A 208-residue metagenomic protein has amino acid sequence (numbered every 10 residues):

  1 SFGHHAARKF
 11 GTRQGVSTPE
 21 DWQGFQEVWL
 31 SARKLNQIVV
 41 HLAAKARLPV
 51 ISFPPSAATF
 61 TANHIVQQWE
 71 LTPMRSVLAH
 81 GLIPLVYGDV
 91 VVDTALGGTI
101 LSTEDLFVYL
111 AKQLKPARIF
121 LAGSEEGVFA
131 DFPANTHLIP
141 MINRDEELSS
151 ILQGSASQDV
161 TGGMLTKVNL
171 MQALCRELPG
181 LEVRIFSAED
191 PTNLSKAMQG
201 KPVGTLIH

Functional and structural regions predicted by a protein language model:
S1-A6, A58-T61, V91-D93, E126-A130 (+1 more regions): Short, active-site-adjacent cap segments at secondary-structure transitions
A6-S17, A134-E147: Short, flexible, mixed-charge acidic loops at enzyme active sites
K9-V90: Ligand-binding beta-strand-loop-alpha-helix segment within the catalytic cores of soluble metabolic enzymes
Q23-V40, V90, G97, D105-V108 (+1 more regions): Polyanion-binding loop/helix "lid" in catalytic or ligand-binding cores
I65-M74, V92-D93, G98-L110: Active-site glycine-rich loop that binds ribose-phosphate moieties when present
K112-L138, I185-P191: Acidic, metal-binding active-site segment of PIN/NYN-like and related structure-specific nucleases
N193-H208: Short, basic/aromatic-enriched C-terminal tail that caps enzymatic domains
